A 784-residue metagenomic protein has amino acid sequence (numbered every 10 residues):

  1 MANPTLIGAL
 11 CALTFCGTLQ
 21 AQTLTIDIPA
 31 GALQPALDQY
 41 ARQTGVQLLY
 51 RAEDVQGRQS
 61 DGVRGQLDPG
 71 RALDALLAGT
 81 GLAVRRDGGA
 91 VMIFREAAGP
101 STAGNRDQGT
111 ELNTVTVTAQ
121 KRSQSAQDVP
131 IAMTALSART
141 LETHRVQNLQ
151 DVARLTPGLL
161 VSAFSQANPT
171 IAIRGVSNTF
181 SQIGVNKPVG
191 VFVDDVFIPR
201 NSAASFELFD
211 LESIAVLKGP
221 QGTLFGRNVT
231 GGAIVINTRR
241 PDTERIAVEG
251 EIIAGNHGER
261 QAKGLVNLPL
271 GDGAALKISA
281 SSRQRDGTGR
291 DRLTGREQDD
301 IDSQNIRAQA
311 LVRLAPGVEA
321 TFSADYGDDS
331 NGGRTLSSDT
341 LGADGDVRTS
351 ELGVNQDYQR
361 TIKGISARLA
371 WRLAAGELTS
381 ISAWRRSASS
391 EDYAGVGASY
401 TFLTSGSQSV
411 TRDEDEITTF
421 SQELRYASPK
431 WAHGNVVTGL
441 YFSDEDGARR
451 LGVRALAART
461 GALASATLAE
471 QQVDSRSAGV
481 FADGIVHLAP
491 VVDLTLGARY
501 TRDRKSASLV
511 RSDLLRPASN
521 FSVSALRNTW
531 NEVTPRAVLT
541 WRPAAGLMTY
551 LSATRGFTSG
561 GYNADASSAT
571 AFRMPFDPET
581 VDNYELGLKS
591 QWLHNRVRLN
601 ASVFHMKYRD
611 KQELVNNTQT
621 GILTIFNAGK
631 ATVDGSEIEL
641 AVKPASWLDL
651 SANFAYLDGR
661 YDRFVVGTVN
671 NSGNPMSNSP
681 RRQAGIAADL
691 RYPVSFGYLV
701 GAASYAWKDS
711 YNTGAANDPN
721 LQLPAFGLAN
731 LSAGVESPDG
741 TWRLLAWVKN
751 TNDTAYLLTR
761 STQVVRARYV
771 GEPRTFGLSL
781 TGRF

Functional and structural regions predicted by a protein language model:
Q39, D68-A75, G104-V115, Q124-P169 (+6 more regions): Periplasmic N-terminal gating module of Gram-negative TonB-dependent outer-membrane receptors
N186-P188, R200, F209-A215, T223-D291 (+6 more regions): Outer-membrane beta-barrel translocator/receptor signature
N267, I417-G439, Y584, S677-F784: Conserved C-terminal beta-signal and adjacent last beta-strands/turns of outer-membrane beta-barrel proteins
G271, G295, D299-V436, S443-E445 (+1 more regions): Outer-membrane beta-barrel domain signature, strongest for Gram-negative TonB-dependent receptors and also present
L311-A315, Y426-P429, H433-N435, Y441-S443 (+2 more regions): Structural signature of Gram-negative outer-membrane beta-barrels, strongest in the C-terminal barrel of TonB-dependent
R368-V396, R542, M548-T558, P575-S636 (+5 more regions): Membrane-embedded beta-barrel scaffold of Gram-negative outer-membrane proteins
T404-S428, T467-A469, V473, S477-F481 (+8 more regions): Outer membrane beta-barrel strand-and-loop segments of large Gram-negative receptors, especially TonB-dependent
A427, V437, H487-L494, D503 (+3 more regions): Gram-negative outer-membrane beta-barrel transporters
